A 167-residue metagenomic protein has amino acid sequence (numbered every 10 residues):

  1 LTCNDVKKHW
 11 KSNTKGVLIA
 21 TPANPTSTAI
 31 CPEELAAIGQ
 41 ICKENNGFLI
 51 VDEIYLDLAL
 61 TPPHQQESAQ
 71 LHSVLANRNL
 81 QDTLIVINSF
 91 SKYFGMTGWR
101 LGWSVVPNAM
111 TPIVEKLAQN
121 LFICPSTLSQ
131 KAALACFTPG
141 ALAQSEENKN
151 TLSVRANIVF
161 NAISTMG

Functional and structural regions predicted by a protein language model:
L1-Q65: Active-site phosphate-binding strand-loop segment of PLP-dependent enzymes
C3-K7, L71, N148: Acidic, amphipathic alpha-helical patches
I38, V74, V159: Aromatic/hydrophobic pocket-lining residues that form π-stacking "cages" and hydrophobic walls in ligand
V51, S73, S89-S91: Short linear Ser/Thr-Pro motifs
P63-V74: A short helix/loop element that forms part of the nucleotide-sugar donor recognition site in Leloir-type
L75-N79: Short, conserved catalytic or adaptor-binding loops enriched in Gly and charged residues
L80-S153, N157-M166: Conserved core segment of the aminotransferase class I/II
